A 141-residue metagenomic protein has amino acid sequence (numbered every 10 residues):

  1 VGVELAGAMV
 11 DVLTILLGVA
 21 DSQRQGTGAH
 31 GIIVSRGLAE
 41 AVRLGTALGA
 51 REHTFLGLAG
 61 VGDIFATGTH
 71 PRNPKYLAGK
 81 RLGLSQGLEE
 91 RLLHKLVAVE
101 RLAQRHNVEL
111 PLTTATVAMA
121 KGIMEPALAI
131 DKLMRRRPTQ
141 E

Functional and structural regions predicted by a protein language model:
V1-A8, A29-I33: Short, contiguous, pocket-lining structural segments that sit at or immediately flank catalytic/ligand-binding sites
E4, V10, T14-Q25, T46-E141: NAD(P)-dependent Rossmann-like dehydrogenase/reductase catalytic/cofactor-binding core
G26-G37, L88: Active-site pocket-shaping loop/turn-to-helix segments
